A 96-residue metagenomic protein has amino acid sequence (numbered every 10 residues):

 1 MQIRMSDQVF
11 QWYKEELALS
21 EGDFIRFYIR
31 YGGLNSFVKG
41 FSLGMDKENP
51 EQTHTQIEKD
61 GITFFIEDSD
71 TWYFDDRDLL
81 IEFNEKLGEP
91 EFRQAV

Functional and structural regions predicted by a protein language model:
M1-E21: Long, hydrophobic N-terminal alpha-helical segment
Q2-R4, F10, V38, D46-Q52 (+1 more regions): A domain-level signal for the structural core that forms small-molecule/cofactor-binding pockets and catalytic centers
L17-L19, N35, T71: Short secondary-structure boundary/capping segments within folded domains
E21-P50, T55, F65: Short, structured protein-protein interaction patches enriched in aromatics and acidic/basic residues, typified by
F65-V96: C-terminal structural segments of small proteins and small subunits
